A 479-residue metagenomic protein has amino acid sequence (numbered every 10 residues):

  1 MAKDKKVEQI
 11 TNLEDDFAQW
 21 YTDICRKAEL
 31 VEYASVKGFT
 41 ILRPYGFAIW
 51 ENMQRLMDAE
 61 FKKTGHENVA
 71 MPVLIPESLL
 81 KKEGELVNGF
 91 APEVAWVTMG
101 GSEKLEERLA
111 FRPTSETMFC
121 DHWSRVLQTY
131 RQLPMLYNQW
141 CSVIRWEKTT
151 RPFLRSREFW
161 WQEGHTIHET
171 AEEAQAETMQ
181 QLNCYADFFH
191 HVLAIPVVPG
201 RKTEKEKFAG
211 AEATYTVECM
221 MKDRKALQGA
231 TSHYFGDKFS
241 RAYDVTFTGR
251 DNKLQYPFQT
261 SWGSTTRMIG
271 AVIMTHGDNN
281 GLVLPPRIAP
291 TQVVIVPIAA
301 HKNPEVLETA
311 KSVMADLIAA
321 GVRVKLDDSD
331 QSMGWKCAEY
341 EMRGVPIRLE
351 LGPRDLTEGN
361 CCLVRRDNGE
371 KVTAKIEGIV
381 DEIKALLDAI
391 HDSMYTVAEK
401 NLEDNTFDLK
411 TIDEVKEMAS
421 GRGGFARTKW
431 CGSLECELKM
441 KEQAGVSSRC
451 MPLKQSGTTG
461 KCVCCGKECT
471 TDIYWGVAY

Functional and structural regions predicted by a protein language model:
M1-Y479: NTP/phosphate- and nucleic-acid-binding module
